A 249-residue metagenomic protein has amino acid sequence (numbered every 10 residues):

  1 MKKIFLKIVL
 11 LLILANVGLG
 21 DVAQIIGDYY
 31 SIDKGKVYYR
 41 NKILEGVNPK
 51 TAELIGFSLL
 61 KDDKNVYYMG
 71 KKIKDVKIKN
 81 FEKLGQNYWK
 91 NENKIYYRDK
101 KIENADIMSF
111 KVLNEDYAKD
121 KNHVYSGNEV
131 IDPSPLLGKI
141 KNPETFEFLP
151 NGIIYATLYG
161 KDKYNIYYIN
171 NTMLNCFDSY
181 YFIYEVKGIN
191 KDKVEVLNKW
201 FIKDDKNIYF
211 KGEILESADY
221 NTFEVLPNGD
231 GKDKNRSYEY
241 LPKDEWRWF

Functional and structural regions predicted by a protein language model:
M1-D21: Classical Sec-dependent N-terminal signal peptides that target proteins to the secretory pathway
L19-F249: Non-catalytic tandem-repeat scaffold regions and their flanking low-complexity/translocation tails
